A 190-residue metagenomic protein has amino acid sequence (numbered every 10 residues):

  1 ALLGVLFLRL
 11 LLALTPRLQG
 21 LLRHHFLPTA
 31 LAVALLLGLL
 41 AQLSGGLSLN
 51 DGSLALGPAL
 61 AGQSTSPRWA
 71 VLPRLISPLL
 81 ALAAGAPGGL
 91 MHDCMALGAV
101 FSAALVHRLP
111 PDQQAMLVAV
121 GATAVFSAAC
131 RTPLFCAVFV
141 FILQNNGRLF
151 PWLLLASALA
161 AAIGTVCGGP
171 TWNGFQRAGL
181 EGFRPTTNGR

Functional and structural regions predicted by a protein language model:
A1-R190: Alpha-helical transmembrane segments and immediately membrane-proximal extracytoplasmic
